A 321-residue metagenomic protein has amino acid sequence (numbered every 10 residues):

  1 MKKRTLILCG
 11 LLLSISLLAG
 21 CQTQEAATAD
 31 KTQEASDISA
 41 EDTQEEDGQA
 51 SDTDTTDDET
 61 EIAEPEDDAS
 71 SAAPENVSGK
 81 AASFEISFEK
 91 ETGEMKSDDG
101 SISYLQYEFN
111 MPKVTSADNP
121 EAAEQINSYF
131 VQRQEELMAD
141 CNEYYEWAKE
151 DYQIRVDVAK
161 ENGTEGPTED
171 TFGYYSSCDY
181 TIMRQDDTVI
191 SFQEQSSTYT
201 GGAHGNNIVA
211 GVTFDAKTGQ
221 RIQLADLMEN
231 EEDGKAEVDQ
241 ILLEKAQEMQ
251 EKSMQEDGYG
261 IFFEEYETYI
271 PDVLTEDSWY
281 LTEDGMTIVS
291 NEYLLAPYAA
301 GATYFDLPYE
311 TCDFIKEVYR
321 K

Functional and structural regions predicted by a protein language model:
M1-L6, G10: Positively charged n-region of N-terminal signal peptides that target proteins for export
L17-G20: C-terminal motif of bacterial Sec signal peptides marking the signal peptidase cleavage site
Q22-A35, A40-E41, E45, A50 (+1 more regions): Compositionally biased intrinsically disordered regions enriched in Thr/Gly
